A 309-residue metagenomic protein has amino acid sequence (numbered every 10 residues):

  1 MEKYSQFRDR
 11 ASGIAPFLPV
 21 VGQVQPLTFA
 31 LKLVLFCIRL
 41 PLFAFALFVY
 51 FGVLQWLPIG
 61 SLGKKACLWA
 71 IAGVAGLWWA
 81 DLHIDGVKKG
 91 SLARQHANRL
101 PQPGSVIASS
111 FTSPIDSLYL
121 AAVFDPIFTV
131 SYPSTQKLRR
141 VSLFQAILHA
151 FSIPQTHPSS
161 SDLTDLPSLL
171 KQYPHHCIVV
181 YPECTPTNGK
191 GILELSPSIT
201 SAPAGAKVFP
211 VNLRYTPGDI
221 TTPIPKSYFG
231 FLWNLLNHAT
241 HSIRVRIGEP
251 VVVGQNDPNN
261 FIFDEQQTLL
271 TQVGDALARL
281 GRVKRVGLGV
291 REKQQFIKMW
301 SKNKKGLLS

Functional and structural regions predicted by a protein language model:
M1-G22, E265-K284: Extended, low-complexity, polar regulatory segments
E2, D275-S309: C-terminal, charge/polar-rich interaction regions
G13-V24, F29, V141-L169: N-terminal hydrophobic signal-anchor/signal peptide
V20-G86: A transmembrane-helix-recognition feature enriched in membrane-embedded lipid enzymes and envelope glyco-/phospholipid
S61-L62, W79, A97-S160: Catalytic core of membrane glycerolipid acyltransferases/transacylases, capturing the structured, soluble-facing
I71-G104, T164: A short, well-structured juxtamembrane/interface segment
P103-S109, Y173-P182, A206: Generic beta-sheet signal
S142, H176-C177, C184-Q267: A cross-family acyltransferase "interaction/gating" segment
